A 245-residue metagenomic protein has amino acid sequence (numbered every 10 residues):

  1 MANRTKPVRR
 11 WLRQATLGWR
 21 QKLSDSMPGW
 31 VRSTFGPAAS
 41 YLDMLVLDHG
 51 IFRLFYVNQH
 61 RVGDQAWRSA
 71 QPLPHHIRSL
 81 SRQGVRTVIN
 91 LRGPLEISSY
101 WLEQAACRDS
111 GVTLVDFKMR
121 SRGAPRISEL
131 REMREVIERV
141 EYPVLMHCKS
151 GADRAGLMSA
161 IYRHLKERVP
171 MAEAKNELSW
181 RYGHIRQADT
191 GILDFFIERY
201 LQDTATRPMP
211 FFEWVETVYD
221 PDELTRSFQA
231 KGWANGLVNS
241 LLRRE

Functional and structural regions predicted by a protein language model:
M1-V144, L157-E245: Cys-dependent protein tyrosine phosphatase-like superfamily
C148: Short cysteine clusters
G151: Substrate/cofactor-recognition hotspot
R154: Conserved SAM/SAH-binding loop-helix junction of Class I S-adenosyl-L-methionine-dependent methyltransferases
